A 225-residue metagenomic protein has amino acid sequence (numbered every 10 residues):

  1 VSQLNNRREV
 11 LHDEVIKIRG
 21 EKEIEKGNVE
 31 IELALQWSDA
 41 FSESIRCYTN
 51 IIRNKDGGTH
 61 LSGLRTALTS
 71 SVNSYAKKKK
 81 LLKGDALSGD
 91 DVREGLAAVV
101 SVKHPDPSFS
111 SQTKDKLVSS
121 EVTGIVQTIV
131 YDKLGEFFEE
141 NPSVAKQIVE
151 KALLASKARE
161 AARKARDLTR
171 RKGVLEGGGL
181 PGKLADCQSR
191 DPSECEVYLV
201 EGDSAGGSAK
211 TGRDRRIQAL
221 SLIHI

Functional and structural regions predicted by a protein language model:
V1-L222: GHKL-family ATPase ATP-binding module
